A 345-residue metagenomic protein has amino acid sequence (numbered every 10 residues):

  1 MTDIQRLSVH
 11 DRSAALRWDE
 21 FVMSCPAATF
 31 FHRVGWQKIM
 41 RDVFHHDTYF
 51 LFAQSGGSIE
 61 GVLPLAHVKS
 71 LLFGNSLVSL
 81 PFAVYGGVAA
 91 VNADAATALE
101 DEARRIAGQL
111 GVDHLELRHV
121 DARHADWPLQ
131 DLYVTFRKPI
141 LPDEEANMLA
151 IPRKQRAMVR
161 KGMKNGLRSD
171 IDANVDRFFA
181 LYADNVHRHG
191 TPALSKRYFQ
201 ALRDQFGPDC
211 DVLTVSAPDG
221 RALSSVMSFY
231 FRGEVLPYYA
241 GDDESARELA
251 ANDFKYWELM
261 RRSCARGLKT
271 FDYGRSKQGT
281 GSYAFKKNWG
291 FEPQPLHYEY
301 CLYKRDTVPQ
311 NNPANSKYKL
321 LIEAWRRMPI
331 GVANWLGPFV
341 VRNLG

Functional and structural regions predicted by a protein language model:
D3-G56, L63-F73, H119-E248, W257-M260: A conserved beta-strand-loop-helix scaffold within acyl/acetyltransferase catalytic domains
L51-E60, L72, A83, D94-I106 (+2 more regions): Aromatic (often tryptophan-rich) hydrophobic motifs at membrane interfaces
H67, D121-A146, K269, Y273-G345: Active-site/acyl-donor-binding loops of N-acyltransferases
K69-Y85: Conserved acyl-donor/pantetheine-binding loop and adjacent beta-alpha core of acyl/acetyltransferases and related
V88: Active-site phosphate/ATP/adenylate-binding loop shared across adenylate-forming ligases
D94-T135: Non-catalytic accessory segments adjacent to catalytic cores
